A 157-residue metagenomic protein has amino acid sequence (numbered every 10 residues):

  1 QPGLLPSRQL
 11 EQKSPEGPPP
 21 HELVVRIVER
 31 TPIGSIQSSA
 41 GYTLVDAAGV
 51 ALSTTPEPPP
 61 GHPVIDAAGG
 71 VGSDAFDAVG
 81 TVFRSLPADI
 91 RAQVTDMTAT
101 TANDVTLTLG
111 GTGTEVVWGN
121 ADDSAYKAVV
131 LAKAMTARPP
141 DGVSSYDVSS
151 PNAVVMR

Functional and structural regions predicted by a protein language model:
P2-R157: Charged, solvent-exposed interaction patches on well-folded alpha/beta domains that mediate macromolecular contacts
